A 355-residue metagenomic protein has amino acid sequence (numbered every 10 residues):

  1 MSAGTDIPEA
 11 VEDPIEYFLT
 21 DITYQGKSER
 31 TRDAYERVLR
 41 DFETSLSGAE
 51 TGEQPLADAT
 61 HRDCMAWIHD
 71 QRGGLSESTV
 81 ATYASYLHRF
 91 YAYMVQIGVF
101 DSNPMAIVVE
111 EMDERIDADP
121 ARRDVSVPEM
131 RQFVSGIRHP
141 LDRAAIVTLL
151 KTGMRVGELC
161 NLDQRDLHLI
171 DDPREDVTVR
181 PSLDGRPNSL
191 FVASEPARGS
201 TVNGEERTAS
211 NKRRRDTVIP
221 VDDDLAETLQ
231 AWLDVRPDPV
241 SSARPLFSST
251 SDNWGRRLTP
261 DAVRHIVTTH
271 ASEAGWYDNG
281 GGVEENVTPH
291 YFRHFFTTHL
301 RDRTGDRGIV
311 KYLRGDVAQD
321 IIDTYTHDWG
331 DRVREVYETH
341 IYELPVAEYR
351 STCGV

Functional and structural regions predicted by a protein language model:
M1-P14, L19, R32-V38, V80-M94 (+5 more regions): Secretory targeting signatures
E16-P120: N-terminal core-binding DNA-recognition domain of tyrosine recombinases/integrases
G48-A49, P260, R264-Y312, D316-Q319: Short, basic (Lys/Arg/His-rich) helix/loop patches that form interaction surfaces in the mid-to-C-terminal regions
V127-V156, C160: Basic, Lys/Arg- and aromatic-enriched nucleic-acid-binding interface segment
G136, T148-L149, H299-R303, L313 (+1 more regions): Short alpha-helical segment immediately N-terminal to, or the first helix within, an HTH/HTH-like DNA-binding domain
L162-T228: Conserved tyrosine-mediated DNA breakage-rejoining catalytic core shared by Y-recombinases
D222-V283: Active-site/catalytic core of tyrosine-dependent DNA strand-transfer enzymes
R314-Y349: Catalytic-site neighborhood detector that most strongly recognizes the C-terminal catalytic loop/helix of tyrosine
